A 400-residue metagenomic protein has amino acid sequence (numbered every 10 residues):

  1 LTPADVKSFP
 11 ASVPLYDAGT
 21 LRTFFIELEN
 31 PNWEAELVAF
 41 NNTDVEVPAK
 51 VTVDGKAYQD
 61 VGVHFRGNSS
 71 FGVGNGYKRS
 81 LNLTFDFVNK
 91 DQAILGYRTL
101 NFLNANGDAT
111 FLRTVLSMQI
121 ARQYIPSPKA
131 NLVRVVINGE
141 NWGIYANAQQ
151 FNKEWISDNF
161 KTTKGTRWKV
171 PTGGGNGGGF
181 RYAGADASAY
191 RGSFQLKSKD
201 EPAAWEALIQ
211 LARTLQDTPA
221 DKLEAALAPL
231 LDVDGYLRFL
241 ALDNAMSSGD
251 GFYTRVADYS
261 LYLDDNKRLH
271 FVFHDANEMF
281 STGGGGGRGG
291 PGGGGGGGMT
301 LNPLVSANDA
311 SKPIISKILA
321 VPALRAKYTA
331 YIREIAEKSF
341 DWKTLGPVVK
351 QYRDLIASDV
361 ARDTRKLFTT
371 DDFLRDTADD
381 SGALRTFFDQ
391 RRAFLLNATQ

Functional and structural regions predicted by a protein language model:
L1-Q400: Phosphate/dinucleotide-binding and metal-coordinating scaffold of catalytic cores in nucleotide-dependent enzymes
